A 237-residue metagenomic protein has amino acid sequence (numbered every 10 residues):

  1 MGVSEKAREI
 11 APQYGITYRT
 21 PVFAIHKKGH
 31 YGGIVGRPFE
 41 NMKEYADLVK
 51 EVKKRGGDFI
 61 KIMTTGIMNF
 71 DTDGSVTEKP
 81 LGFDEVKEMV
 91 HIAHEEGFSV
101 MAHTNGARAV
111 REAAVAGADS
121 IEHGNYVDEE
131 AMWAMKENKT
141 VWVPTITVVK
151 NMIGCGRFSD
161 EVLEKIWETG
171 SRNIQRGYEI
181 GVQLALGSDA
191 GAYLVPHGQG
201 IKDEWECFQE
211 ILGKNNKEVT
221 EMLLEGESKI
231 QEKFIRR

Functional and structural regions predicted by a protein language model:
M1-E5, H26-K27, G66-F70, N105-R111 (+3 more regions): Active-site environment of divalent metal-dependent phosphoester hydrolases
M1-H91, V143-T145: Divalent-metal coordination cores built from histidine and acidic residues
R19, V100-H103, E122, V141-V143 (+1 more regions): Structural detector of well-ordered beta-strand residues that form the stable sheet scaffold of enzyme domains
G33-F39, D71-F83, A118-S120, C155-E168 (+1 more regions): Glycine-rich tight-turn/loop motif centered on a GG-T
G82-A93, M101-A114: N-terminal active-site wall of soluble small-molecule enzyme domains
E95, E168-R237: His/Asp/Glu-enriched, well-ordered alpha-helical/loop segment that forms or immediately abuts the divalent-metal
V115-S120, K136-W142, G181-Q183: Glycine-enriched alpha-helix->loop->beta-strand junction motifs that scaffold or abut catalytic
